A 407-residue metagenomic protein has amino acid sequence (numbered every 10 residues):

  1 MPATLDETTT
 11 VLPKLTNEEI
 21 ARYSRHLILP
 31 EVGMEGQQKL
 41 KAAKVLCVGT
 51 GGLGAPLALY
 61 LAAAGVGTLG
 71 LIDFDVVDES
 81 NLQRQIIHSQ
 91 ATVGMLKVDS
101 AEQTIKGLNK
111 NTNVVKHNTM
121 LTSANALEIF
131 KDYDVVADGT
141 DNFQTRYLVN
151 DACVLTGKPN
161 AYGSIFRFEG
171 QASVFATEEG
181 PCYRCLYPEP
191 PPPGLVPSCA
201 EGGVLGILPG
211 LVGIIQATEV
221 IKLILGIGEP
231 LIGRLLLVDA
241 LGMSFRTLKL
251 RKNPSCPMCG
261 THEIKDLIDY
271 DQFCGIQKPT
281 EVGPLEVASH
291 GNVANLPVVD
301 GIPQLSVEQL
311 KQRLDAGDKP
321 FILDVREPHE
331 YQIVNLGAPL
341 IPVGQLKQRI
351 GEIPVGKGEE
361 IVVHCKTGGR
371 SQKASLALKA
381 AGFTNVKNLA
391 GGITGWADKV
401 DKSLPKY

Functional and structural regions predicted by a protein language model:
M1-L46, S80, L267-S289: N-terminal charged helix/coil linker that caps or initiates catalytic domains
P2-E7, N109-S123, L127-V212, L225 (+4 more regions): E1/E1-like adenylate-forming module used to activate ubiquitin-like modifiers and sulfur-carrier proteins
L5-E7, Q103, G242-P254, M258-P320 (+2 more regions): Rhodanese-like catalytic fold shared by cysteine-dependent sulfurtransferases and DSP/PTP-type phosphatases
D6-T8, K14, L71-N109, L323: Glycine-rich phosphate-binding loop and adjoining beta1-alpha1-beta2 segment of Rossmann-like nucleotide-binding folds
G36-D73, G213: Glycine-rich adenosine-cofactor-binding loop
G52-A55, V66, V76-V77, T140-Q144 (+2 more regions): Residue-level detector of alpha-helix initiation sites
I214-E229: Oxidoreductase and adenylate-handling cofactor-binding alpha/beta cores
